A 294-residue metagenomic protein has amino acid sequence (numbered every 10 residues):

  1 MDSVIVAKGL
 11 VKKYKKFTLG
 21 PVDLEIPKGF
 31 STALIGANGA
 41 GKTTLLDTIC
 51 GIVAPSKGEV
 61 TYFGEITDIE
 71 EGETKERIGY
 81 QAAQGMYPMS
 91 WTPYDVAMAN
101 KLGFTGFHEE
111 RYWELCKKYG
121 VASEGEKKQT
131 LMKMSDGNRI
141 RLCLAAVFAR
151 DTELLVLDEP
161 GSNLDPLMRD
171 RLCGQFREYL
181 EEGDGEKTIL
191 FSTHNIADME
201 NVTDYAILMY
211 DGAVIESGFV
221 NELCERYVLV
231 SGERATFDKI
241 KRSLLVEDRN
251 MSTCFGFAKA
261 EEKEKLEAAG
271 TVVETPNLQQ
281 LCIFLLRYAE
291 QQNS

Functional and structural regions predicted by a protein language model:
A7-L10, F17-P27, G58: Conserved beta-strand
I35-A37: The feature captures the beta-strand-to-loop junction immediately N-terminal to the Walker
C50: Helix-to-loop junction immediately C-terminal to a conserved catalytic motif
G58-I69, E73-T74: Conserved ABC transporter NBD signature motif
A82-L142: ABC-family P-loop ATPase nucleotide-binding domains
L155-E159: Catalytic Walker B motif of ABC-type/P-loop ATPase nucleotide-binding domains
R171-L190, H194-A258: ABC transporter nucleotide-binding domain
C173, L244-V246, N250-S294: C-terminal coupling/interaction segments
